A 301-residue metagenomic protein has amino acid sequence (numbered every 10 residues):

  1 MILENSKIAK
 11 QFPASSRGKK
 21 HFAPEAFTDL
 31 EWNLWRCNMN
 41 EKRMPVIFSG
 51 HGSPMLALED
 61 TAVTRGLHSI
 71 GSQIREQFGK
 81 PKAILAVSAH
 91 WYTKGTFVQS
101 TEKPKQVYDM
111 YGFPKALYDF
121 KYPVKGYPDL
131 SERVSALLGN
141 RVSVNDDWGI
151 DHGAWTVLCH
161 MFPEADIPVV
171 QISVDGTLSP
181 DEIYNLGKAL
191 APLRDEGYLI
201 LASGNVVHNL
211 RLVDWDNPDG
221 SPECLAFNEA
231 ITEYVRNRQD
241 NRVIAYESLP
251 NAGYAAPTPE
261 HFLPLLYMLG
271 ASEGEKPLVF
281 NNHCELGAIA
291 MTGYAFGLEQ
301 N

Functional and structural regions predicted by a protein language model:
N5-I8, K20, N33: Polybasic, lysine-rich low-complexity intrinsically disordered segments
S16-R17, A23: Short, low-complexity intrinsically disordered segments enriched in A/P/G/S/L with frequent Arg, especially at protein
D29-N38: Short, Lys/Arg-enriched N-terminal segments with co-localized hydrophobic residues within the first ~10-30 amino acids
N40-L138, V142: A short aromatic-anchored loop/beta-hairpin motif
P45-S49, A83-S88, I172, L193-V206 (+1 more regions): Beta-strand elements within well-structured catalytic alpha/beta cores of enzymes that handle phosphate/sulfate esters
I47-F48, D109-P114, F162-V170, R242-I244: Short, basic/glycine-rich phosphate-binding loops at helix/coil junctions that contact nucleotide phosphates
L130-E182: Internal, conserved structured core segments that host functional sites
I167-P168, L178, Y184-N185, P192-L199 (+1 more regions): Surface-exposed, charge/polar-rich loops and edge strands
